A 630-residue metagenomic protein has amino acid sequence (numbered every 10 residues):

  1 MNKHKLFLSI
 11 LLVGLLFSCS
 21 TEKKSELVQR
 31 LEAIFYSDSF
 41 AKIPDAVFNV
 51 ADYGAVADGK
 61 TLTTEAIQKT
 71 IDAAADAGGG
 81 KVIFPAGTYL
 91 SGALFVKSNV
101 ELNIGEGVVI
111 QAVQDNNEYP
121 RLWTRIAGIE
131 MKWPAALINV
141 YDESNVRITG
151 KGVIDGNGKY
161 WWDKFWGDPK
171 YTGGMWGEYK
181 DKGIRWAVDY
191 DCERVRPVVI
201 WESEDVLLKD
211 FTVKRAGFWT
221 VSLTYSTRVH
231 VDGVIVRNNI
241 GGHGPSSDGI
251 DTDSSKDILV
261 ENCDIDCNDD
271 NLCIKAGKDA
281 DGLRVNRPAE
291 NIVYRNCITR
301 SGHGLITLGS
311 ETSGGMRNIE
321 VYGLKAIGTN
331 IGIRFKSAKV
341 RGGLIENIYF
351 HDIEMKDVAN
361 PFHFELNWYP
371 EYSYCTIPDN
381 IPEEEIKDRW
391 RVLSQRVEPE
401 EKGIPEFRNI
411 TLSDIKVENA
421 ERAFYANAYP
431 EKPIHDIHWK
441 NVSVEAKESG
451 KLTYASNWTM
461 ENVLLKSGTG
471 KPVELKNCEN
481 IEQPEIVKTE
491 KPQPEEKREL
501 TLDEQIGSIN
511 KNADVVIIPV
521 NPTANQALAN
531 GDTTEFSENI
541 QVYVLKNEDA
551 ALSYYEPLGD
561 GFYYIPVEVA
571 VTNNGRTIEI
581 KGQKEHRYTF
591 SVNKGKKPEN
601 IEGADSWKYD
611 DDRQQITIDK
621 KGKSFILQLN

Functional and structural regions predicted by a protein language model:
M1-K5: Positively charged n-region of N-terminal signal peptides that target proteins for export
L6-L15: Sec-dependent N-terminal signal peptides
L15, S20-R498: Extracellular/periplasmic carbohydrate-active domains that bind, remodel, or depolymerize complex polysaccharides
N116, N600-K620: Solvent-exposed beta-strand/loop surfaces of large extracellular or lumenal domains
I148, F590-D605: Solvent-exposed beta-hairpin/edge-strand motifs
A359-P361, E421-A423, N539, R587-T589 (+1 more regions): Exposed beta-strand and adjacent loop surfaces of beta-rich binding modules that mediate intermolecular recognition
Q493-E495, E499-G595: Catalytic core of carbohydrate-active enzymes
D619-N630: Surface-exposed interaction regions enriched in Ser/Thr/Asp/Glu that occur as long low-complexity tracts or repetitive
